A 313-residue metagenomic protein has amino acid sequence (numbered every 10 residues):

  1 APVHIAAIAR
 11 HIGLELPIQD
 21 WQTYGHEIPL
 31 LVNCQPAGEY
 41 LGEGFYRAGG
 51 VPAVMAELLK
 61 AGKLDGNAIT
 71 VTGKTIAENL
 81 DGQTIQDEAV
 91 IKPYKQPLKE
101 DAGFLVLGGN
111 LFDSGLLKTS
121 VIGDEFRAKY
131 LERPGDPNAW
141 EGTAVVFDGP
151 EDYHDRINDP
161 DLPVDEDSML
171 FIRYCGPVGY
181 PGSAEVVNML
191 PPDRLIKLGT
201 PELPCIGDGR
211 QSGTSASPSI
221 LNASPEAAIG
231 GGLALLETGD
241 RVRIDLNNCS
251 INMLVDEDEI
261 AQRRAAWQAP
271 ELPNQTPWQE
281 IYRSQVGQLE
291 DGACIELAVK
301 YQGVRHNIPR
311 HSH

Functional and structural regions predicted by a protein language model:
A1-E226, G231-H313: Catalytic or ion-coupling anion/metal-binding cores of large enzyme and transporter domains
